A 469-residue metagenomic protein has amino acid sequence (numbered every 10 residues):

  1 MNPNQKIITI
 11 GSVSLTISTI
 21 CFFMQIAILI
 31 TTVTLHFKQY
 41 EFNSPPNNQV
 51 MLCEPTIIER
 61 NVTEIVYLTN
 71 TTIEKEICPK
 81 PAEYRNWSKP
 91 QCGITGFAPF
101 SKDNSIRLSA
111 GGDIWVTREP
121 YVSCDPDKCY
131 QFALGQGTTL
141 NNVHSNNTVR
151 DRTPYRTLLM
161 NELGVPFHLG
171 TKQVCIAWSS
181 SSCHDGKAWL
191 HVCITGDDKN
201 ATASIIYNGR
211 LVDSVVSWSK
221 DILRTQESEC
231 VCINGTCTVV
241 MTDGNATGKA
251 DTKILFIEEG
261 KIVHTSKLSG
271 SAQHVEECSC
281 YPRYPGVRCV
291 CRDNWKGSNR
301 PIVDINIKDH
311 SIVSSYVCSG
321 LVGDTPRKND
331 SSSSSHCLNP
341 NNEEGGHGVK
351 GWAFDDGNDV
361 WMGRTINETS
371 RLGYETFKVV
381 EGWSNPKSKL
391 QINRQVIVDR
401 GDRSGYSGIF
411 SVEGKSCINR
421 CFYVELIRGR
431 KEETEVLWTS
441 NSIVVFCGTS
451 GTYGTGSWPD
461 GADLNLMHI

Functional and structural regions predicted by a protein language model:
N2-K38: Single-pass membrane-anchoring alpha-helices
F22-F23, F42, F410: Aromatic (phenylalanine/tyrosine) cluster motif
T32-N47, M51, K80: Membrane-proximal alpha-helical anchors
M51-I77: Serine/threonine-rich low-complexity intrinsically disordered regions
P79-Q173, H184-L223, V231-S271, P282-E344 (+3 more regions): Beta-rich carbohydrate-recognition and catalytic domains
N104, P120, W178-S181, Q226-E229 (+3 more regions): Beta-propeller and closely related beta-sheet repeat lectin domains
D127, N419-C421: Extracellular Ig-like/FN3 beta-sandwich strand-entry sites
G414-I418: Surface-exposed, short loops/turns at beta-strand junctions within beta-sandwich domains
